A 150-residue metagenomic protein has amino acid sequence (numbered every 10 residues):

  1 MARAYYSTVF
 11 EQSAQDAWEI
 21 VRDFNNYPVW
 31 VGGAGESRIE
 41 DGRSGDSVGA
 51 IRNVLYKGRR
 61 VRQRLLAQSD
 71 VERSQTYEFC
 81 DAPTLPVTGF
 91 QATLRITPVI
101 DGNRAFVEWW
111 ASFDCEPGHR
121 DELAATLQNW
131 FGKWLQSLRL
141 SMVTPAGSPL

Functional and structural regions predicted by a protein language model:
M1-S44: Hydrophobic ligand-binding cavity/cleft-lining segments
A2, D46-V48, R59, F90: Residues that act as N-cap/strand-start positions at coil-to-secondary-structure junctions
Y6-T8, L94, W109-A111: A structural signal for short, well-ordered beta-strand segments
P28-V29, L55-R104, S112-C115, L140 (+1 more regions): Hydrophobic-ligand binding "helix-grip"
A34, G45-V48, S74-C80: Short Pro/Gly-enriched beta-strand edge/turn motifs at strand-loop
G42, I96-P98, P149: Short, charge- and proline-biased low-complexity linear segments that act as flexible interaction/docking motifs
F106, S112-L150: A conserved amphipathic terminal alpha-helix motif
